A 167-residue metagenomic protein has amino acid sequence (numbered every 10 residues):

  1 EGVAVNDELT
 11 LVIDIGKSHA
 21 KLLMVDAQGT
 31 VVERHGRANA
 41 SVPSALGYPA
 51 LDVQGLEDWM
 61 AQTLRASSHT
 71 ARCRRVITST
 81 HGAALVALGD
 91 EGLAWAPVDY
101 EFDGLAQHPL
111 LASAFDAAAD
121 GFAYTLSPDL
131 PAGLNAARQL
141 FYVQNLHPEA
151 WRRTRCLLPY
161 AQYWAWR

Functional and structural regions predicted by a protein language model:
G2-A96, R153: N-terminal glycine/serine-rich phosphate-binding loop of ATP-dependent small-molecule kinases, especially carbohydrate
R65-R167: Glycine-rich phosphate-binding/catalytic subdomain of phosphoryl-transfer and nucleotide/sugar-phosphate-processing
